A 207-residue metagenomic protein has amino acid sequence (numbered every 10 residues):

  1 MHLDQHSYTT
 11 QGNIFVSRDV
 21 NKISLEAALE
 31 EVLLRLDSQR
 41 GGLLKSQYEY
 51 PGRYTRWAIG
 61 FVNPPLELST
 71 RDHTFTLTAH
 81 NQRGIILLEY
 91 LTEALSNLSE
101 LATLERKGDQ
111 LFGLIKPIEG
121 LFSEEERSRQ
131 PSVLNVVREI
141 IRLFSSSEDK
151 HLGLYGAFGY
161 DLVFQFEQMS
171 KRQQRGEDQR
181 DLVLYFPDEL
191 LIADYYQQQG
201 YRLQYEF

Functional and structural regions predicted by a protein language model:
M1-F207: Signature of the chorismate-utilizing enzyme
